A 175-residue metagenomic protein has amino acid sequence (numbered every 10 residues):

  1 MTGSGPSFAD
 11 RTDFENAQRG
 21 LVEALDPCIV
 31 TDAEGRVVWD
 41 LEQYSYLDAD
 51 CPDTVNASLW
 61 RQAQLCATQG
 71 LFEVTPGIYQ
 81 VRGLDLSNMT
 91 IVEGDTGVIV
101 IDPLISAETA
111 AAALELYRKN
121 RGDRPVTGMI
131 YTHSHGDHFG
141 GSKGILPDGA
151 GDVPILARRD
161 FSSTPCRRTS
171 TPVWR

Functional and structural regions predicted by a protein language model:
M1-A63, A67: N-terminal pre-domain segments of enzymes
A63-R124: Conserved beta-strand hairpin/beta-sheet module of binuclear metal-dependent hydrolase folds, prominently
L71-E73, G77-Q80, H138, G144 (+1 more regions): Residue-level preference for alpha-helix termini and adjacent loops
M89-T90, T109, G140, T164-C166: Short helix/loop capping segments that flank catalytic or ligand/cofactor-binding pockets
T96-G97, A107-I155: Active-site metal-binding motif and surrounding structural segment of the metallo-beta-lactamase
P103-L104, S134, D160: Active-site metal-binding loops of divalent metal-dependent hydrolases
D148-R175: Flexible, acidic/histidine-containing loops and adjacent segments that form or flank the divalent-metal
